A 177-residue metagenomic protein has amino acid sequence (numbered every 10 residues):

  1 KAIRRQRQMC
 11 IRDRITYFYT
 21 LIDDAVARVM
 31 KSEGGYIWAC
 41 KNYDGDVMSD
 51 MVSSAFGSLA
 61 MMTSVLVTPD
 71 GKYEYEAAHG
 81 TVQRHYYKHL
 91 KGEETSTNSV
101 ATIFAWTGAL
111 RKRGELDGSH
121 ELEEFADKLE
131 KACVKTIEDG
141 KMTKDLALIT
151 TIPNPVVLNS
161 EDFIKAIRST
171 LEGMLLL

Functional and structural regions predicted by a protein language model:
K1-R7, I11: Single conserved hydrophobic/aromatic residue that forms the stacking wall/gate of nucleotide- or nucleobase-binding
R12-G35: A structured beta-alpha segment of the ubiquitous adenosine-cofactor-binding alpha/beta core
R14, D23-D24, D50, K131 (+1 more regions): Sparse, context-dependent recognition of short Cys/His-centered cofactor- or disulfide-binding micro-motifs
V29-K128, K135-T136: Glycine-rich phosphate/nucleotide-binding loop
K91-T97, K112-L177: Internal helix-turn-beta structural module
